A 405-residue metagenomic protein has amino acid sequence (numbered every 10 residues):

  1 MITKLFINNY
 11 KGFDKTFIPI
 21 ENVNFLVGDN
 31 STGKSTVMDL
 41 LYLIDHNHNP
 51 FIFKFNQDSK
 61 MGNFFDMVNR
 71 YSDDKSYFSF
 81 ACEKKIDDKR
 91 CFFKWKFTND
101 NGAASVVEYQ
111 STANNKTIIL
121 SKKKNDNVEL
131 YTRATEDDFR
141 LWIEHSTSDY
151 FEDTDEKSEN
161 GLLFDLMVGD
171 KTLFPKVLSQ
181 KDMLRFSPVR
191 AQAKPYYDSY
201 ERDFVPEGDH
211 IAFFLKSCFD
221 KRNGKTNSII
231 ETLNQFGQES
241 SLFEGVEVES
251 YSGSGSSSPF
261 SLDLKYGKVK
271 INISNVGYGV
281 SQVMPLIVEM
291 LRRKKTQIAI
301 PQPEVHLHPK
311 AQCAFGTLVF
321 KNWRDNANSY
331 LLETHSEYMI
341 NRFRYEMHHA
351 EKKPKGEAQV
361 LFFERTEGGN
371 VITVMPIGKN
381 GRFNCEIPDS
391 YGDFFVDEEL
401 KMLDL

Functional and structural regions predicted by a protein language model:
M1-K194, G224, N341, M347-K353 (+1 more regions): P-loop NTPase switch/coupling surface
M1-R70, E83-K85, T226-T232, L242-L405: Switch/communication elements of ASCE P-loop NTPase nucleotide-binding domains
N63, A103, L162, D170 (+4 more regions): Intrinsically disordered, low-complexity regions
G169-N275: Extended helical coiled-coil dimerization/tether regions that scaffold and oligomerize large DNA-maintenance assemblies
